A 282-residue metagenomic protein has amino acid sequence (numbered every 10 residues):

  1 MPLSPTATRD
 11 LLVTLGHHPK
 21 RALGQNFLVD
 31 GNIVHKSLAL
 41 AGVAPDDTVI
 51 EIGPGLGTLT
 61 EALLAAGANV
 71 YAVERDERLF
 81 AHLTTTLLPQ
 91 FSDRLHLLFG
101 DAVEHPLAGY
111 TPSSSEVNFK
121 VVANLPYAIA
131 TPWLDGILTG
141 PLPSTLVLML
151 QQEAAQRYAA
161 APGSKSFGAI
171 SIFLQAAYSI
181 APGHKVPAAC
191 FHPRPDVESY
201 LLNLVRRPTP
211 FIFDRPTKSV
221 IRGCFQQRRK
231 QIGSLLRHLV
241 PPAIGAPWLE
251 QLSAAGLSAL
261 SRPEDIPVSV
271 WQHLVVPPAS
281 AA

Functional and structural regions predicted by a protein language model:
M1-G223, E264, H273, A282: Catalytic cores of RNA-modifying enzymes
Y200, L204-R206, I212-E250, A255-S269 (+1 more regions): An accessory alpha-helical subdomain
